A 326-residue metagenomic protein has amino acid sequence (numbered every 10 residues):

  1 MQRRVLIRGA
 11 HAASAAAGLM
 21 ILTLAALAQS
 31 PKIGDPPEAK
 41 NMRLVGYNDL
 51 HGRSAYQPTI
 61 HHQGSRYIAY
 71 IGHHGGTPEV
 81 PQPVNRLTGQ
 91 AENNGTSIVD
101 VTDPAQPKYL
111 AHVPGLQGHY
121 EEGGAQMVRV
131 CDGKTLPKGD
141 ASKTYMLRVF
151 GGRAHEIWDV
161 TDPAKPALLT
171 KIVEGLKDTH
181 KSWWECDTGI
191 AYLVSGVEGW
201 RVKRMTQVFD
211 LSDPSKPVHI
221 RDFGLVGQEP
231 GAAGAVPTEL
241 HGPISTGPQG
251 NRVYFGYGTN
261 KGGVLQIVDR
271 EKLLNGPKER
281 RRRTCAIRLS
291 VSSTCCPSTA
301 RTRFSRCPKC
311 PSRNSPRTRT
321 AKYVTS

Functional and structural regions predicted by a protein language model:
M1-A10: N-terminal secretory signal peptides that target proteins for export/translocation
R3, A16-L19, L289: Compositionally biased, low-complexity segments enriched in small residues
H11-A26: Bacterial N-terminal signal peptides
L22-S326: Feature marking well-ordered beta-strand scaffolds used for ligand recognition
